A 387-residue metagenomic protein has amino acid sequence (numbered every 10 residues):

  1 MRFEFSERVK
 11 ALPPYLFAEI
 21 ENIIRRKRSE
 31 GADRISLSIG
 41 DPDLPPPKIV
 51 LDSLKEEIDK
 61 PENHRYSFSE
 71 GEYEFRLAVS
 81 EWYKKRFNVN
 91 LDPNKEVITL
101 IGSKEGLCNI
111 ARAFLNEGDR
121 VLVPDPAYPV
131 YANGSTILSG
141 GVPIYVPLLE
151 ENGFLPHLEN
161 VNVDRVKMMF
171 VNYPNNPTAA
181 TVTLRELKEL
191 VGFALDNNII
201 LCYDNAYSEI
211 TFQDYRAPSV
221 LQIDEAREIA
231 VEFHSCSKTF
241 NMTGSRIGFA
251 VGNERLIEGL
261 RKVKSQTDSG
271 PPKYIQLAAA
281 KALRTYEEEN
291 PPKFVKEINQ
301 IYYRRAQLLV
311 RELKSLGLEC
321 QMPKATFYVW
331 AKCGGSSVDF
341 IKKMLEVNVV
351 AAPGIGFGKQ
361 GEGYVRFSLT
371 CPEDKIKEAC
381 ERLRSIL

Functional and structural regions predicted by a protein language model:
R2-F5, K10-I23, K27-I35, D41-E57 (+2 more regions): PLP-dependent class I/II
S38-D41, E56-R76, K85-R86: A glycine-/small-polar-enriched, mobile loop at the entrance of the PLP active site in fold-type I
